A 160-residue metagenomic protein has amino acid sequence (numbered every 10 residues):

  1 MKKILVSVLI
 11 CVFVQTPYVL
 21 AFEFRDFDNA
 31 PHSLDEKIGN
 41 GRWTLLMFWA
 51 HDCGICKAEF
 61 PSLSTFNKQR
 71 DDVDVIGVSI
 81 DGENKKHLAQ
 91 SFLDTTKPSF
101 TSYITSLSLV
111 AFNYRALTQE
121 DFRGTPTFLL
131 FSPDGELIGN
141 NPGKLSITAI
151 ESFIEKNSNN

Functional and structural regions predicted by a protein language model:
I4-V14: Sec-dependent N-terminal signal peptides
V19-A21: Boundary at the C-terminal end of the N-terminal hydrophobic targeting segment
E23-T44: A short beta-strand-turn-helix
R25, T101-S106: Short acidic-hydrophobic, aromatic-tinged amphipathic segments that line or gate anion-handling sites
N40-T44, D71-D74, P98-T101, P133: Loop/turn elements at helix/coil->beta-strand transitions in domains of secreted/extracellular proteins
G41-T44, F48-D52, G82, G124: Short pre-active-site segment immediately N-terminal to redox-active cysteine/selenocysteine motifs in thiol-based
K57-K97, L107-R115: Structural microenvironment flanking redox-active thiols in thiol-disulfide oxidoreductases
P98, S106-F153: Thiol/disulfide oxidoreductase modules built on the thioredoxin-like
